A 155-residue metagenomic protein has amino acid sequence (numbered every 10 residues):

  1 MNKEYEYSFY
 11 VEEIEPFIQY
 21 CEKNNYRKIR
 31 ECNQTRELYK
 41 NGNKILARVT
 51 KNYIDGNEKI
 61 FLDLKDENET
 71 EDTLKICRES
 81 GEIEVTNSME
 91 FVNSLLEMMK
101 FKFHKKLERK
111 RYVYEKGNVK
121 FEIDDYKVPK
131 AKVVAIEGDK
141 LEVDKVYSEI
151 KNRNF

Functional and structural regions predicted by a protein language model:
M1-V119, R153: N-terminal strand-loop-strand beta-hairpin
K28-I29, A131, L141-D144: Short loop/beta submotifs within extracellular cysteine-rich repeat domains
M89, V133, D144-Y147: Short amphipathic alpha-helical surface patches that serve as generic macromolecular interface elements
H104, A135-G138: Acidic and generally charged, gly/proline-rich low-complexity regions
D125-A135: Acidic, contiguous internal or C-terminal segments within carbohydrate-active enzymes that form a structured patch used
D139-F155: Mixed-charge, glycine-accented linear interaction segment located at domain edges/termini
